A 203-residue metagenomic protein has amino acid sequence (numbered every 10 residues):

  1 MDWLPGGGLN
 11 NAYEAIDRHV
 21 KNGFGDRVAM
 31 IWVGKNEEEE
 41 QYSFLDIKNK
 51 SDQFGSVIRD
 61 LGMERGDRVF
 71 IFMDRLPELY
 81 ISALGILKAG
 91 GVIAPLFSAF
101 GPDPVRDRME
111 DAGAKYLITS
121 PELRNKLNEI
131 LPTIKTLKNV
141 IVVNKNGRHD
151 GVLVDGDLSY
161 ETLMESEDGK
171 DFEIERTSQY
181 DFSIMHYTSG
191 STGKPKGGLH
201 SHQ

Functional and structural regions predicted by a protein language model:
M1-Y42, D46-R59, T133-T136, N146-V152 (+1 more regions): N-lobe entry segment of adenylate-forming
I16-H19, I47, S51-F54, V69 (+5 more regions): Adenylate-forming
D26-V28, V142, D157, E165-Y187 (+1 more regions): Conserved pre-ATP/AMP-binding loop-to-beta segment of ANL
E40, V57-F100: Conserved AMP-binding/adenylate-forming
E40-L45, S183-Q203: Conserved AMP-binding A3 loop
S51-Q53, E165, G198-Q203: Conserved structural elements of the adenylate-forming
D52-S56, E110, E122, G193: Solvent-exposed alpha-helix faces
K88-E165: Structural core segment of the AMP-binding/adenylate-forming
